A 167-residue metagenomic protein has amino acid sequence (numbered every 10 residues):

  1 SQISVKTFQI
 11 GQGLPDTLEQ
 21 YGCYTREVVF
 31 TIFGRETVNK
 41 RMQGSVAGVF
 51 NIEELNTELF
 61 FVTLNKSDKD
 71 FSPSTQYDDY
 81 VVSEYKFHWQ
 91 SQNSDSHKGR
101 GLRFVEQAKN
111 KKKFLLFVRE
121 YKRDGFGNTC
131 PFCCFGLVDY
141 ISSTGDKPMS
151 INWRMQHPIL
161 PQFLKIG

Functional and structural regions predicted by a protein language model:
S1-I10, L14, Q20: C-terminal helical accessory/scaffold domains
P15-P131: Acidic, glycine-rich low-complexity segments with interspersed aromatic residues
R123-G167: Compact mixed alphabeta submodule
